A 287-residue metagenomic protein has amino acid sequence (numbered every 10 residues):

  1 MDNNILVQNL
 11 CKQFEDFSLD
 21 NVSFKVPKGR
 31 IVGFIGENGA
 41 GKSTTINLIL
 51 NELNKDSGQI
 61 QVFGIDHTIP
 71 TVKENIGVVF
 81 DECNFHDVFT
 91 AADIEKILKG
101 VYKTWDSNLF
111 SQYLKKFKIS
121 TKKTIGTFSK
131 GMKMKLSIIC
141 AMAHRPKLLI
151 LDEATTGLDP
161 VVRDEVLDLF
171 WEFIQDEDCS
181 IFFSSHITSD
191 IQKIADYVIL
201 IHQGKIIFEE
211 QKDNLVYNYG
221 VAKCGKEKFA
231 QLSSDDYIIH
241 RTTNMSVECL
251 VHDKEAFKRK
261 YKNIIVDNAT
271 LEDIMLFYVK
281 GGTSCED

Functional and structural regions predicted by a protein language model:
D2, G29, Y217, N244-S246 (+1 more regions): Sequence-level motif detector for i,i+2 pairs with an aromatic at +2
D2-V7, K12-F182, T188-S189, K193-I194 (+1 more regions): ABC transporter nucleotide-binding domains
I69-T71, V216, F229-D236, E255-N263: Short loop/helix-cap segments at secondary-structure boundaries that form the rim of catalytic
T90, Q211, D267-T270: Short loop/turn segments at beta->alpha junctions
L167-V251: ABC transporter nucleotide-binding domain
Y237-D287: C-terminal coupling/interaction segments
